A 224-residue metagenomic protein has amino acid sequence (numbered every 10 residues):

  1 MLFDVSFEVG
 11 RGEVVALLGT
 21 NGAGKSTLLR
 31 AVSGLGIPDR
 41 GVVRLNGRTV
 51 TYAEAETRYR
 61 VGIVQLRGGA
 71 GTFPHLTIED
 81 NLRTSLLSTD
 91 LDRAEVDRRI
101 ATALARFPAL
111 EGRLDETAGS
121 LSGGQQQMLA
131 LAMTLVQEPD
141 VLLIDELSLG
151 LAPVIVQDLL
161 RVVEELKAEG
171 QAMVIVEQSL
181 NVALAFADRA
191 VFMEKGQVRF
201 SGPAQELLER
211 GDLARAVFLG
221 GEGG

Functional and structural regions predicted by a protein language model:
L18-T20: The feature captures the beta-strand-to-loop junction immediately N-terminal to the Walker
S33: Helix-to-loop junction immediately C-terminal to a conserved catalytic motif
I37, T49-V64, D92-D97, G112-D115 (+1 more regions): ABC ATPase NBD coupling module
H75-T84, L114: Short coil-to-helix segment of the ABC ATPase nucleotide-binding domain corresponding to the Q-loop/switch region
T117-L121: Conserved ABC ATPase signature
T134-L135: ABC ATPase C-loop
